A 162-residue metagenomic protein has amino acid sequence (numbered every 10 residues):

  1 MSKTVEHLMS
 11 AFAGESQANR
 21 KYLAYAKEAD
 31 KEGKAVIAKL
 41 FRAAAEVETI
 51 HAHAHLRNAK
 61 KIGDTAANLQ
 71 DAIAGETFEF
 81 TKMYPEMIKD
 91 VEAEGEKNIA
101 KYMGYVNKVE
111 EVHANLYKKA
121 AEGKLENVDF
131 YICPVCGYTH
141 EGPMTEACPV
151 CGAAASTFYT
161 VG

Functional and structural regions predicted by a protein language model:
M1-G162: Non-heme di-metal
